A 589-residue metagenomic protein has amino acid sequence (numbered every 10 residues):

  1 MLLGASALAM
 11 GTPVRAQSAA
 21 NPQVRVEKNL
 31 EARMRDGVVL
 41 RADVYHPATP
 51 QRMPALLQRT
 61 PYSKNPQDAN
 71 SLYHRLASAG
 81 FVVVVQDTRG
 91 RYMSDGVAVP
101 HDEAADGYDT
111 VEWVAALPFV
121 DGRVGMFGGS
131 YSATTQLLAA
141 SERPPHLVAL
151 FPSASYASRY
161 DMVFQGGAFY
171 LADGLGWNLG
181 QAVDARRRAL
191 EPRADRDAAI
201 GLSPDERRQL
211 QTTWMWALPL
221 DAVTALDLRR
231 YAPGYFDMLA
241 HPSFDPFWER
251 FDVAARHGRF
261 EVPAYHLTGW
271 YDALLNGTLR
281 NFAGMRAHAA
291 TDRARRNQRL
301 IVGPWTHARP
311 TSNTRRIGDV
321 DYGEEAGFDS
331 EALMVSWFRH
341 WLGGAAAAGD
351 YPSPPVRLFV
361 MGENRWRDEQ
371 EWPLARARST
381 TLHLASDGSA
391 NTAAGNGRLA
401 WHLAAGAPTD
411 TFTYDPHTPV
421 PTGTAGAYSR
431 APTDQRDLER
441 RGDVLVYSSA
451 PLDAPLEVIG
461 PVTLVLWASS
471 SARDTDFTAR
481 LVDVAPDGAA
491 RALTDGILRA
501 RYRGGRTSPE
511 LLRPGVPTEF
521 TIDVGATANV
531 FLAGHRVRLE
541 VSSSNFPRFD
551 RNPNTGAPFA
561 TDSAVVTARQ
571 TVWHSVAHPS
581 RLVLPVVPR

Functional and structural regions predicted by a protein language model:
M1-L2: N-terminal export leaders
S18-Q51, S448-A454: N-terminal cap/lid segment of alpha/beta-hydrolase-fold proteins
P47-A115, S158, M162-F164, F169-L171 (+5 more regions): Cap/lid segment of the alpha/beta-hydrolase catalytic domain
S78, S141-R259: Accessory cap/linker subdomain of secreted extracellular hydrolases
P118-Y131: Alpha/beta-hydrolase fold nucleophile elbow
D197-V223, P310, R315-R589: C-terminal, loop-rich substrate-recognition/catalytic regions characterized by aromatic stacking residues
F260, H266-T268: Short beta-strand/loop motif that positions the catalytic acidic residue of the alpha/beta-hydrolase fold
N276-Q298: Active-site-adjacent alpha-helix of alpha/beta-hydrolase-fold enzymes
